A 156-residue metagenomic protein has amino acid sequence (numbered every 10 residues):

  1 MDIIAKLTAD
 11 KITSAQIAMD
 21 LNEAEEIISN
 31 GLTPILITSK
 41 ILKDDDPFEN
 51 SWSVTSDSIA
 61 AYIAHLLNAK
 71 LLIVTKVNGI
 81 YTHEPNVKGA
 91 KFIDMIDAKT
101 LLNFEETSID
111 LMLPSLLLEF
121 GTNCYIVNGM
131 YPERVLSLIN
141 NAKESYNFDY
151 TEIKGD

Functional and structural regions predicted by a protein language model:
M1-D156: C-terminal catalytic "cap/lid" subdomain
